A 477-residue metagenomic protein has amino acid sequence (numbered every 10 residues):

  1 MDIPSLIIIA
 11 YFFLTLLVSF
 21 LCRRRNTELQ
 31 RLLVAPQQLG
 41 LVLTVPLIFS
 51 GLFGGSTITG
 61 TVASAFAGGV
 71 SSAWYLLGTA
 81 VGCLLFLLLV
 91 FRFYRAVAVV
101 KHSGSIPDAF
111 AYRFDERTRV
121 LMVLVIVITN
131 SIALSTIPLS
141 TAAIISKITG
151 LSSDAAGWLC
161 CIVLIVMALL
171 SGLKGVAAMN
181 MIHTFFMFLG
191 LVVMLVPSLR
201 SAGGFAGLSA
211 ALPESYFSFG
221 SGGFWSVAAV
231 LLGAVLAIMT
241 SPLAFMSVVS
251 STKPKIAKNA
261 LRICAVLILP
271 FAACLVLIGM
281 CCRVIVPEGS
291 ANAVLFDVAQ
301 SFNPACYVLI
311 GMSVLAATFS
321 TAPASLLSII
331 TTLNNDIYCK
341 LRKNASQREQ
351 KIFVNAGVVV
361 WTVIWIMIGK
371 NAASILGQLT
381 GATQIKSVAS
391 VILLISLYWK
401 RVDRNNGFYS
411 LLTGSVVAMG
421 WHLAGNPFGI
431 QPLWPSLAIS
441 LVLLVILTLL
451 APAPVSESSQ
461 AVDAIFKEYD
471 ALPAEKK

Functional and structural regions predicted by a protein language model:
M1-K477: Membrane-embedded helix-loop-helix hairpins and adjacent transmembrane boundary segments in multi-pass transporters
